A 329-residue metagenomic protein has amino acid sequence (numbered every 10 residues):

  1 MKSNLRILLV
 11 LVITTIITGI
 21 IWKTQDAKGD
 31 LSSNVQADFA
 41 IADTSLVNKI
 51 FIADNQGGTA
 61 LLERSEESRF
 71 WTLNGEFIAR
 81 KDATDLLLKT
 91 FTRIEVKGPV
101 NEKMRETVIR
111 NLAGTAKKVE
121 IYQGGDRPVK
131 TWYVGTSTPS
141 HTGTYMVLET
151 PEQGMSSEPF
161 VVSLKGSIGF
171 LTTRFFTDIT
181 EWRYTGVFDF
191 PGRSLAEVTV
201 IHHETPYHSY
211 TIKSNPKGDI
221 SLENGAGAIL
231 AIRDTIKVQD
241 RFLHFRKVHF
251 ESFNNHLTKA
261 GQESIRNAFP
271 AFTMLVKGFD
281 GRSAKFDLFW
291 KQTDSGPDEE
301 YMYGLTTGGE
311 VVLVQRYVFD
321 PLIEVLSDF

Functional and structural regions predicted by a protein language model:
M1-F329: Secondary-structure "cap/kink" motif recognition
